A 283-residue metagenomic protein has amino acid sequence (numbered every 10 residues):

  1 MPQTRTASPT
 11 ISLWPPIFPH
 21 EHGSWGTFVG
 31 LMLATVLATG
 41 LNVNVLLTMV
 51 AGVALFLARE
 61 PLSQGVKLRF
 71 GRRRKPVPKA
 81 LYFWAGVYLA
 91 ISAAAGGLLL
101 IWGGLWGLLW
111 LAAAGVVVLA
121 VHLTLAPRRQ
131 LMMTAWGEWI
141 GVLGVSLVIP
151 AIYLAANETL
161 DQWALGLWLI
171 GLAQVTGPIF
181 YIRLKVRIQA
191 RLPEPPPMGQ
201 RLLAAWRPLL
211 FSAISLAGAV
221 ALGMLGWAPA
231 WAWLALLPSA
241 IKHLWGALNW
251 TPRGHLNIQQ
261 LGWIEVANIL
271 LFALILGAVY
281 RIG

Functional and structural regions predicted by a protein language model:
M1-G97, N268: N-terminal topogenic module of multi-pass integral membrane proteins
Q3-L13, G40, R59-P76, N157-A164 (+4 more regions): Juxtamembrane membrane-water interface segments of multi-pass membrane proteins, especially cytoplasmic-side
T10-G26, R73-L81, L123-L143, L192-L209 (+1 more regions): Interhelical loop and helix-boundary elements at the membrane-water interface of polytopic inner-membrane proteins
L33-M49, G96-W110, L147-W168, G218-A232 (+1 more regions): Helix-coil boundary and interhelical linker segments in multi-pass alpha-helical membrane proteins
V43-L47, F83-A120, L210-T251: Transmembrane helix-loop-helix
A54-Q64, A120-L125, L172-R187, L237-N249: Transmembrane alpha-helical segments that form the membrane-embedded catalytic/substrate-channel core of multi-pass
G96-Y153: Hydrophobic alpha-helical segments and helix pairs
W139-A228: Generic multipass alpha-helical transmembrane bundles of integral membrane proteins
